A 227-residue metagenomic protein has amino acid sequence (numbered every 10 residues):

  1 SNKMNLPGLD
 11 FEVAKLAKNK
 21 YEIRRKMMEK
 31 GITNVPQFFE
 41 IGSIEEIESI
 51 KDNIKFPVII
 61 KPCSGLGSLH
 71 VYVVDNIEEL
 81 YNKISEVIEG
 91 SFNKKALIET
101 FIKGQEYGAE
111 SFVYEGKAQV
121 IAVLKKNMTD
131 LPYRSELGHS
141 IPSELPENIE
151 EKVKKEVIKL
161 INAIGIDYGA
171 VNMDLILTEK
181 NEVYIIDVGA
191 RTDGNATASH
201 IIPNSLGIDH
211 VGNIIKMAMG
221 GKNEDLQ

Functional and structural regions predicted by a protein language model:
S1-G42, S49: Conserved N-proximal alpha/beta basic substrate-recognition cap immediately N-terminal to, or forming the N-lobe
N2-K3, N223-Q227: Short, intrinsically disordered, charge-balanced linker/junction segments flanking boundaries in proteins
D10-A14, I141-E147: A short acidic, glycine-rich active-site loop that binds or catalyzes chemistry on phosphate/adenosine moieties
M28-I121: Rossmann-like NAD(P)H-binding beta-loop-alpha module
V73, P146-E147, N204: Hydrophobic alpha-helical scaffolding
V87-K95, T100-S143, E151-Y184, G189-A198 (+1 more regions): Phosphate-binding core of ATP-grasp and ATP-grasp-like enzymes
H200-N213: Gly/Ser/Thr-rich active-site loops/lids in small-molecule metabolic enzymes that frequently grip phosphoryl groups
